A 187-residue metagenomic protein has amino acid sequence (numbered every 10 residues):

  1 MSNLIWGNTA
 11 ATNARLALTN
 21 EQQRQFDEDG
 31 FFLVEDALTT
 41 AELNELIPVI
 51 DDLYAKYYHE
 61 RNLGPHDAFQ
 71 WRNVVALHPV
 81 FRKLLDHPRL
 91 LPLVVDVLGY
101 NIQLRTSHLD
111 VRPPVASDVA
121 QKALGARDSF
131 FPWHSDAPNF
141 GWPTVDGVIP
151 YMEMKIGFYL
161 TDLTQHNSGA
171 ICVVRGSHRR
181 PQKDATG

Functional and structural regions predicted by a protein language model:
M1-D29, E35-W142: Non-heme Fe(II)-dependent double-stranded beta-helix
L33-V34, F158: Short hydrophobic-aromatic micro-motifs
D118-G187: Catalytic core of non-heme Fe(II) oxygenases with the double-stranded beta-helix
